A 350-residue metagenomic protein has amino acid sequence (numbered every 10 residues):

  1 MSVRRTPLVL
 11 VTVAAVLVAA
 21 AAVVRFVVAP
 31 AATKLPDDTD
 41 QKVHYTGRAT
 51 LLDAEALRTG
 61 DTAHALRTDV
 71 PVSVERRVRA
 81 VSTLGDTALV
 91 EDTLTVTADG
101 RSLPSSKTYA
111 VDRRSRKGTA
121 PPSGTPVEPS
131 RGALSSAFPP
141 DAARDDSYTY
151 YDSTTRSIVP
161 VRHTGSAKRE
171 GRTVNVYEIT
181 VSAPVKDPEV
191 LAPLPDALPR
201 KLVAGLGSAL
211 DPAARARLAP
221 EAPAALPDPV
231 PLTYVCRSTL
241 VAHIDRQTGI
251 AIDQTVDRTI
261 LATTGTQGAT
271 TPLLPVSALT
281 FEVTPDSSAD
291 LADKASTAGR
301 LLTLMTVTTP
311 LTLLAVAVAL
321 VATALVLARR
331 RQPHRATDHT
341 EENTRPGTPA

Functional and structural regions predicted by a protein language model:
M1-G47, D290-A350: C-terminal single-pass membrane-anchor helix
S2-T119: Solvent-exposed N-terminal domain segments of exported/luminal and surface proteins
A14-L17, A54-T62, R113-R144, L191-D211: Short secondary-structure boundary segments
R48, T180-P184, T259: Solvent-exposed coil/turn segments that connect beta secondary-structure elements in extracytoplasmic/periplasmic
V90-T164: A cross-kingdom signal targeting lumenal/periplasmic-facing segments of multi-pass membrane and secretory-pathway
T97-S102, A183-L194, L232, L261-A269: Short, cysteine-centered beta-strand-loop-beta hairpins and adjacent loop/turn segments enriched in charged/polar
A143-Q254: Membrane-proximal low-complexity regions enriched in glycine and acidic/polar residues
P229-T306, A317: Membrane-proximal extracellular "stem/stalk" segments of glycoproteins immediately N-terminal to a transmembrane helix
